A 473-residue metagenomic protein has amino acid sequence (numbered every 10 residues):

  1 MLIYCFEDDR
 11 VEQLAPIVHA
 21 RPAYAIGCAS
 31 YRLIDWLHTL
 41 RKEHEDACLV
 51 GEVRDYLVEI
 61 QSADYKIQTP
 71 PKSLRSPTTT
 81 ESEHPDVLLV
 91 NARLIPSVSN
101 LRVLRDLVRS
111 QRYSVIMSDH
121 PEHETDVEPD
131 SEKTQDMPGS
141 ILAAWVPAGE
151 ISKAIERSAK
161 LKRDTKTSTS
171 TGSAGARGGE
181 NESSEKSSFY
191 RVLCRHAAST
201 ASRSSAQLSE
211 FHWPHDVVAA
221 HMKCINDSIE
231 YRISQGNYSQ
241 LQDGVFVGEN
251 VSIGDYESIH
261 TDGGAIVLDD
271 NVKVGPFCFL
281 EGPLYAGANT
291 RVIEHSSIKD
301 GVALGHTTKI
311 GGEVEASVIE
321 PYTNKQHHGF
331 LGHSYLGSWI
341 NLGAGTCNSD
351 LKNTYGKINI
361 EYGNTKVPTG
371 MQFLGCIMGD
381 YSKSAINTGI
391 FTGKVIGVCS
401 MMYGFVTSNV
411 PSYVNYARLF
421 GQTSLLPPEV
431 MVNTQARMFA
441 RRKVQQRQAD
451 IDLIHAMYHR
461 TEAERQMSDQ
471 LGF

Functional and structural regions predicted by a protein language model:
M1-G244, N250, S412-F473: Terminal amphipathic alpha-helical/low-complexity segments used for targeting or macromolecular assembly
C5-D8, F189-V192, D262, L280-E281 (+3 more regions): Short, flexible segments with low predicted structural confidence
R10-Q13, A25-G27, E294-H295, G301 (+1 more regions): Glycine-rich hexapeptide-repeat left-handed beta-helix
D86, Y256, C399: Conserved beta-strand and immediately adjacent loop positions that scaffold enzyme active sites
Q242, G263-G264, G282, L331 (+2 more regions): Short loop/turn microsegments at loop-to-beta-strand junctions
F246-S296, G301-A303: Right-handed parallel beta-helix
